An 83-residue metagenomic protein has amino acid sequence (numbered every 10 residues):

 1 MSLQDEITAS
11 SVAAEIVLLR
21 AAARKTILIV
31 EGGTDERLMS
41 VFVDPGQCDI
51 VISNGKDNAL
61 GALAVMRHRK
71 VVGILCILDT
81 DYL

Functional and structural regions predicted by a protein language model:
M1-L83: Acidic, divalent-metal-binding catalytic cores of TOPRIM and closely related two-metal-ion phosphodiester/pyrophosphate
